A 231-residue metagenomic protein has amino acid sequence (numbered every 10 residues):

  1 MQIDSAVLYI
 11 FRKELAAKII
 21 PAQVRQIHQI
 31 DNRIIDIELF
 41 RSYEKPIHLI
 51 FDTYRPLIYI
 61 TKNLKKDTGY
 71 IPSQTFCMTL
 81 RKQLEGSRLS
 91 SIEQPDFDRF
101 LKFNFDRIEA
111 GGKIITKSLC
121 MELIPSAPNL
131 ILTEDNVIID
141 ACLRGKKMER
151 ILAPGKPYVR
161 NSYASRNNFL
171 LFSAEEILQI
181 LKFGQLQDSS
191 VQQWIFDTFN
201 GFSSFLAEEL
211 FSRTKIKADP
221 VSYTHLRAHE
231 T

Functional and structural regions predicted by a protein language model:
Q2-A6: Short, surface-exposed ligand-recognition loops at beta-strand->loop->(often short) alpha-helix junctions that present
V7, E14-K65: A structured, charge-rich N-terminal accessory region that forms the first stable segment of a protein and links
S42-R227: Phosphate/anion-contacting hairpin/loop surfaces
